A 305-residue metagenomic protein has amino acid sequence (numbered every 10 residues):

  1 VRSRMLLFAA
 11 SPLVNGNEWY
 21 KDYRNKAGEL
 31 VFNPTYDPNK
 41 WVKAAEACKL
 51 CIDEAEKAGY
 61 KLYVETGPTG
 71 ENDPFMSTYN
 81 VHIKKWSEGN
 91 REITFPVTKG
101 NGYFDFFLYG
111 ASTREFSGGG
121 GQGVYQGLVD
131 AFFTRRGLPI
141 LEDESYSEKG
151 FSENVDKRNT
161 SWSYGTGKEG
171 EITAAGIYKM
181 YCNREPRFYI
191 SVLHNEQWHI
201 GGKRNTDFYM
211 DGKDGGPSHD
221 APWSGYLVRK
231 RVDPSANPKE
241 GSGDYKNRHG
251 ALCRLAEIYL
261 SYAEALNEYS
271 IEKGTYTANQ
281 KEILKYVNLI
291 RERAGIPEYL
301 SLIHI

Functional and structural regions predicted by a protein language model:
V1-G123, Y146-I303: Acidic/polar-rich alpha-helix caps and helix-coil junctions
A131, I140: Extended substrate-binding grooves/exosites of carbohydrate-active enzymes
